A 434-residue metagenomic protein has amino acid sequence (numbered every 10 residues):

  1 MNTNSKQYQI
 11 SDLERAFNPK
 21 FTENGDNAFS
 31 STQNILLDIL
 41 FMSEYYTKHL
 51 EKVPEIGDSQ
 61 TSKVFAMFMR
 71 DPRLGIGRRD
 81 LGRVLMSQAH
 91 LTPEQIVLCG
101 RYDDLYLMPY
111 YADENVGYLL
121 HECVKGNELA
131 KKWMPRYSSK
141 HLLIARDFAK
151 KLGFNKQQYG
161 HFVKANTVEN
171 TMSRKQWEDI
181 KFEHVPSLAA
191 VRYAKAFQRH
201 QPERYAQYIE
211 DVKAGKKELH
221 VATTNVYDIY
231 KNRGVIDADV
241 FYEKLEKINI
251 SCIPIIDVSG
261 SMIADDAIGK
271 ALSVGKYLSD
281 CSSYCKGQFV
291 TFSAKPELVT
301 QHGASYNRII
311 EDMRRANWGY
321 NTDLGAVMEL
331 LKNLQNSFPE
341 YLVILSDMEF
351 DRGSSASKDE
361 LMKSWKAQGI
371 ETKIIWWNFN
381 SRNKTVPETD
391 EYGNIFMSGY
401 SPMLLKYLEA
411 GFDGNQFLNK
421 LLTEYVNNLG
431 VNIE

Functional and structural regions predicted by a protein language model:
M1-K270, D280-E434: Long lumenal/extracellular ectodomains of secretory and single-pass membrane proteins
